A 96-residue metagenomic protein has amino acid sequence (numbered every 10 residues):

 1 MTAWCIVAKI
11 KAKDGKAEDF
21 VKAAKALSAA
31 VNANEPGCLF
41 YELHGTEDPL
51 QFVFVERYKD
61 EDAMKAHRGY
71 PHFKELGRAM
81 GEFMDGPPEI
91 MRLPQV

Functional and structural regions predicted by a protein language model:
T2-W4, E42-L50, E75-V96: Glycine-rich beta-strand-turn "strand-cap" elements at beta-sheet edges
C5-I10: Active-site-flanking beta-strand signature of metal-NTP-handling nucleotidyl enzymes and homologous cyclase-like
A12-F20: Short, surface-exposed ligand-recognition loops at beta-strand->loop->(often short) alpha-helix junctions that present
D14, E47-P49, E61-D62: Feature marks short, surface-exposed loop/turn motifs that line or immediately flank catalytic pockets and channel
A26-C38, R57-M91: An amphipathic, aromatic/His-enriched active-site/gating alpha helix that lines ligand/cofactor pockets
